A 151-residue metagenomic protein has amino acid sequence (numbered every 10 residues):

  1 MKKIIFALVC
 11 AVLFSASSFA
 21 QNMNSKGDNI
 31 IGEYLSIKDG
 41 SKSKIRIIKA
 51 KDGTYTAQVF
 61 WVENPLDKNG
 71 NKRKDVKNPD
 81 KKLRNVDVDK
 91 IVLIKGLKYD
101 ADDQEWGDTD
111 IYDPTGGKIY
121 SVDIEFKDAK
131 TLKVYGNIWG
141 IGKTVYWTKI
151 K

Functional and structural regions predicted by a protein language model:
M1-M23: Bacterial Sec-dependent N-terminal signal peptides
Q21-E33: N-terminal helix-cap/turn-to-beta initiation motif at the start of protein domains
E33-L35, K133-V134: Short catalytic-loop micro-motif centered on adjacent basic/acidic residues
I37, K42-Y112, I119-S121: Central antiparallel beta-sheet cores of small beta-barrel/beta-sandwich binding domains
K51, D128-K130: Residue-level recognition of beta-strand termini and adjacent short loop/turns
F60, N137, I150: Surface loops and adjacent helix of pleckstrin homology
D113-G116, S121-E125, L132-K143: Short, exposed beta-strand-loop hairpins at the edges of beta-sheets in extracellular/periplasmic proteins
